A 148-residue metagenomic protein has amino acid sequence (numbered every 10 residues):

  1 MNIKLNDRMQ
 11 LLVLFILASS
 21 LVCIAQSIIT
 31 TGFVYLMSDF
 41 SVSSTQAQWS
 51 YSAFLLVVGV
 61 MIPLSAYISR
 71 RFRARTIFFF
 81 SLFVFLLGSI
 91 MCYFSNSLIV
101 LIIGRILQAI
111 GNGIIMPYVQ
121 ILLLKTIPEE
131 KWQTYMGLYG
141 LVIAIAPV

Functional and structural regions predicted by a protein language model:
M1-V148: Transmembrane-helix bundle of Major Facilitator Superfamily
